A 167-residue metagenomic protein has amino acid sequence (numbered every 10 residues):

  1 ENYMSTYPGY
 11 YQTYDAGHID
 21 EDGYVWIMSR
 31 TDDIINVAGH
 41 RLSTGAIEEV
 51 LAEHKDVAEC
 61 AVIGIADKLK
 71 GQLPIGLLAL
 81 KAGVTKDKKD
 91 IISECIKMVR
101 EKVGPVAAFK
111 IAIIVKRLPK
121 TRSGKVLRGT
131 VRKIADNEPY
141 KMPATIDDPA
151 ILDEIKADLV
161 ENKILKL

Functional and structural regions predicted by a protein language model:
E1-G9, L42, P139-Y140: Conserved ATP/PPi-binding loop(s) of AMP-dependent carboxylate-activating enzymes
Y3-M4, K102, I111: Short linear sequence motifs
G9, Y14-A107, G124-V126, T130-A135 (+1 more regions): AMP-binding/adenylate-forming catalytic core of the ANL superfamily
F109, E138-K141: Short, polar/charged, Gly/Pro-enriched helix-capping and turn/loop motifs at alpha-helix termini and inter-helix linkers
A112-R122: Short proline/glycine- and acidic-rich turn/helix-capping motifs at secondary-structure junctions
E154-L167: A cross-kingdom feature marking charged/low-complexity
